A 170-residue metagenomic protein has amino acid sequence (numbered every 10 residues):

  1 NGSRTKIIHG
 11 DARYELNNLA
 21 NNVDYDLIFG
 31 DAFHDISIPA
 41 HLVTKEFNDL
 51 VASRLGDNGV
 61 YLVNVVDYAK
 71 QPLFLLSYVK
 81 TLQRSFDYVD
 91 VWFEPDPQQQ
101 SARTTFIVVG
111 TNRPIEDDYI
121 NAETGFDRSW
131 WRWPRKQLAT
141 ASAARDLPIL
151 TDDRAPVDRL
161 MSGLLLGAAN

Functional and structural regions predicted by a protein language model:
N1, Y78, G167-A169: Class I S-adenosylmethionine
N1-L62, A69-L75, Q83-S85, S101: The AdoMet/dcAdoMet-binding core of the Class I SAM-like
N18, D90-N170: Soluble small-group transferase modules, centered on the S-adenosyl donor enzyme superfamily
G30-F33, N64-Y68, W92-D96, G110-N112: Active-site-proximal beta-strand/loop segments in catalytic clefts of secreted hydrolases
L42-E46, L75-Y78, E94, N121-G125: Composition- and surface-driven signal marking solvent-exposed, interaction-prone regions in large proteins
V79, Q83-E94: Conserved short secondary-structure elements within globular domains
